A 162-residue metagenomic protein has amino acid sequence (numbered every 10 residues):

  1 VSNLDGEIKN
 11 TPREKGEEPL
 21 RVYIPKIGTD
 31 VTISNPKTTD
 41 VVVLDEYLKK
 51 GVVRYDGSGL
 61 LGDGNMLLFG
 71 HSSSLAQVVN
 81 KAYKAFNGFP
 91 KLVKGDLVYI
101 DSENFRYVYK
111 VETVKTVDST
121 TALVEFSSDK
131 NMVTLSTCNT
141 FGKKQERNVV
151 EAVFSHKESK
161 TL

Functional and structural regions predicted by a protein language model:
V1-F105, Y109-L162: Solvent-exposed, non-transmembrane regions of membrane-associated and secreted proteins
